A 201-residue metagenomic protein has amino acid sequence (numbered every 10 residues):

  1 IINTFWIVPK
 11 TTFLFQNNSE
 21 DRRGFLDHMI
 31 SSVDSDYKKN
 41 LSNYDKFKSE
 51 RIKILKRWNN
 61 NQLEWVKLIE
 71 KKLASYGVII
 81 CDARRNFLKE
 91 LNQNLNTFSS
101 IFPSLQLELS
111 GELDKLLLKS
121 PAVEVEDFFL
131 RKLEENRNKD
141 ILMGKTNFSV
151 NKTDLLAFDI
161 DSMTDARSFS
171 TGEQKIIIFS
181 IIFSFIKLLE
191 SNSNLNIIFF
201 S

Functional and structural regions predicted by a protein language model:
I1-D21, F25-Y37, N92-N96, V125 (+1 more regions): Nucleotide-state sensing region of NTPase/ATPase domains
I2-I7, L14-F15, F25-I30, Y44 (+4 more regions): Long, contiguous hydrophobic alpha-helical segments, chiefly transmembrane helices and signal peptides
T4, T11-T12, D34, I52 (+3 more regions): Generic secondary-structure boundary/loop-capping signal
L14-F15, N40, A122, T146: Alpha-helix initiation/capping motif
L26, V33-R84: Long, non-coiled-coil amphipathic alpha-helical linker/lever segments that couple catalytic cores to other domains
N60-F200: Conserved NTPase motor "head" modules and their coupling/switch loops across ABC/AAA+ ATPases, GTPases, and GHKL ATPases
